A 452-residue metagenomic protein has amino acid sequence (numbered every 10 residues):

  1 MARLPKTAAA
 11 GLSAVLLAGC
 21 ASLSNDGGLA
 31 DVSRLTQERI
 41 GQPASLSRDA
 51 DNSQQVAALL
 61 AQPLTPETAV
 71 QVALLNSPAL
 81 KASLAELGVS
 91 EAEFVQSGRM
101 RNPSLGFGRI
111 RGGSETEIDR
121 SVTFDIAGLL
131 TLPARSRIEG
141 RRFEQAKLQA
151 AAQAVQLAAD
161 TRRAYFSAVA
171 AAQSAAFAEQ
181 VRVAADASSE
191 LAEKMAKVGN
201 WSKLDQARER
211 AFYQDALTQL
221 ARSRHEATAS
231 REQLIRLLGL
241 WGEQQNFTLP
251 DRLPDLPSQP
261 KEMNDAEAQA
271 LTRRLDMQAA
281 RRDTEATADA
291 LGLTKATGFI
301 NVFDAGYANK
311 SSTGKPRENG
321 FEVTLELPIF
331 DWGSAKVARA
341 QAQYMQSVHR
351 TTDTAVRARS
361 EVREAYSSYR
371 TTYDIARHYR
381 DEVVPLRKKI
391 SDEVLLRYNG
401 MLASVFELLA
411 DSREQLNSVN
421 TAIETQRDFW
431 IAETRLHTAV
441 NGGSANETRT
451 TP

Functional and structural regions predicted by a protein language model:
A2-L75, R224-Q269, H437-P452: Terminal intrinsically disordered/low-complexity segments used for targeting and assembly
A21, L132, L148-Q269, A365-S368 (+3 more regions): Periplasmic alpha-helical coiled-coil/stalk elements that build and connect Gram-negative outer-membrane
A21-G41, Q71-G128, R231-R236, L240 (+6 more regions): A small-residue-enriched
L59, P66-N76, I138, Q145 (+6 more regions): Amphipathic alpha-helical coiled-coil scaffold segments and their short linker/junction regions
L84, G140, K203-F212, V405-R413: Short, charged, amphipathic alpha-helical segments
D215-G242, R350, A355-A358, T372 (+1 more regions): Short segments within alpha-helical structural elements
